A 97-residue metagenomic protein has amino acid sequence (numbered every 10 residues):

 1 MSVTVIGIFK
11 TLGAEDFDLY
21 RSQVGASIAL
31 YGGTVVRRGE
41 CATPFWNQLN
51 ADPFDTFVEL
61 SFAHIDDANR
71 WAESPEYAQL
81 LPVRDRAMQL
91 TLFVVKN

Functional and structural regions predicted by a protein language model:
S2-N97: Conserved, structured core segments of small domains
